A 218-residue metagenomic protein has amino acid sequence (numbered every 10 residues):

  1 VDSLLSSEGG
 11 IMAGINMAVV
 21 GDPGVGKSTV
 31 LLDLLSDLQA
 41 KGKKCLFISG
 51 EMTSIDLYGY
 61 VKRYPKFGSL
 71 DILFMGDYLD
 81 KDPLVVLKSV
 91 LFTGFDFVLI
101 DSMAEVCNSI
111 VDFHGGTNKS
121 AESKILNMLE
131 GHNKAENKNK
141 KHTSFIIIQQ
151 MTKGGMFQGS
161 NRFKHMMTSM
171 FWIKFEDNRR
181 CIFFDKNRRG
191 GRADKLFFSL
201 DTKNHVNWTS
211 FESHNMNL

Functional and structural regions predicted by a protein language model:
V1-Y64: The Walker A/P-loop phosphate-binding site
S3-E8, A18, L99, T209-L218: Glycine- and charge-rich intrinsically disordered segments
G9-I11, D37-K41, Y64-K66, S89-T93 (+2 more regions): Conserved catalytic network of the ASCE P-loop NTPase/AAA+ motor domain
D22, K41-N127, H214: Conserved inter-motif catalytic segment of the P-loop NTP-binding fold
V25, L79-D80, M151-G154: Short beta->alpha connector loops
K27, A121-K124, G154-G155: Short, glycine/acidic-rich beta->alpha junctions
V30, L34, V86, M128 (+1 more regions): A short acidic, amphipathic alpha-helical/loop segment
E130-L218: Phosphate-binding/switch region of NTP-binding enzymes
